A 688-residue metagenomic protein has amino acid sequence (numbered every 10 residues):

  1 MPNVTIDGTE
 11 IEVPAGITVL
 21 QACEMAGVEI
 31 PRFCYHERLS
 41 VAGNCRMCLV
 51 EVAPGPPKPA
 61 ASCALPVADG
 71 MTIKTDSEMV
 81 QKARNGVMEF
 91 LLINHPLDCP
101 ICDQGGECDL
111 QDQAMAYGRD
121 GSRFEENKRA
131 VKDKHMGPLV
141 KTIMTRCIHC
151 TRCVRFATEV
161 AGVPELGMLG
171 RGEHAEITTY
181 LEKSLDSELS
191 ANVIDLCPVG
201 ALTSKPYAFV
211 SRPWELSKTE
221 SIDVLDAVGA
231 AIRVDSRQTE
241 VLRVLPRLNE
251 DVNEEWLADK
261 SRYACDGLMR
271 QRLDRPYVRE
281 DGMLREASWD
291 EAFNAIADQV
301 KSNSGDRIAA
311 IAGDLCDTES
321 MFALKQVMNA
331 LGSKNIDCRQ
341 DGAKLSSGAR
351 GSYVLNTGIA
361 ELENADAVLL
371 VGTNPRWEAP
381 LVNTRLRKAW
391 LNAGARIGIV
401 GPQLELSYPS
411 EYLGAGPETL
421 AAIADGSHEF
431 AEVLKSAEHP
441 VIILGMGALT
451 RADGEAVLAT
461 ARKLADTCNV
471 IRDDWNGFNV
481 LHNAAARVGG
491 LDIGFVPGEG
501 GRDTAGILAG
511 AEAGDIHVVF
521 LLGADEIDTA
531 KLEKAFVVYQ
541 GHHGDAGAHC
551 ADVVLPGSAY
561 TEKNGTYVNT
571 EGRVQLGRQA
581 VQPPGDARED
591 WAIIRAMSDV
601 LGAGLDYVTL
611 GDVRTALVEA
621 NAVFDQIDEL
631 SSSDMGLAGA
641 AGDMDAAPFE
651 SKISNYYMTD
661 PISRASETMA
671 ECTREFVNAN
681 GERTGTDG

Functional and structural regions predicted by a protein language model:
N3, I17-Q21, D317, E589: Short, structural beta-strand-to-alpha-helix junction motif
N3-T5, D69-T75, I177-E182, S407-S410 (+3 more regions): Short beta-alpha connecting loops at secondary-structure transitions that line or flank enzyme active sites
I11-I17: Short, contiguous acidic and Ser/Thr-rich linear segments
V19-A53: A basic, amphipathic helix-loop patch mediating RNA/tRNA/ribosome contacts
R46-I232, R237-E240: Fe-S ferredoxin-like electron-transfer domains and their immediately adjacent linker/connector regions across
L92, P96, I143, H149-C150 (+9 more regions): Catalytic alpha/large subunits of respiratory electron-transfer oxidoreductases, centered on bis-MGD molybdoenzymes
L97-A130, V441, E455-A456, V581-A638: N-terminal leader/propeptide and maturation segments of large enzyme subunits in energy/redox metabolism and hydrolases
H135-L139, V368, I443-G445, V574-Q582: Flexible glycine/proline-enriched surface loops and loop-helix/loop-strand junctions
